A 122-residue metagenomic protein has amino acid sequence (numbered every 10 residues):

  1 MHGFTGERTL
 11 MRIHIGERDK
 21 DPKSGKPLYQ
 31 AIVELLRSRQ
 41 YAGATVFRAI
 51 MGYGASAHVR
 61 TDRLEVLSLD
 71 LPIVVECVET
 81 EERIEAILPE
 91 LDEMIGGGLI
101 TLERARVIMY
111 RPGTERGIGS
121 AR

Functional and structural regions predicted by a protein language model:
M1-R122: Positively charged, small/polar-rich N-terminal and surface patches that mediate targeting and assembly and bind
